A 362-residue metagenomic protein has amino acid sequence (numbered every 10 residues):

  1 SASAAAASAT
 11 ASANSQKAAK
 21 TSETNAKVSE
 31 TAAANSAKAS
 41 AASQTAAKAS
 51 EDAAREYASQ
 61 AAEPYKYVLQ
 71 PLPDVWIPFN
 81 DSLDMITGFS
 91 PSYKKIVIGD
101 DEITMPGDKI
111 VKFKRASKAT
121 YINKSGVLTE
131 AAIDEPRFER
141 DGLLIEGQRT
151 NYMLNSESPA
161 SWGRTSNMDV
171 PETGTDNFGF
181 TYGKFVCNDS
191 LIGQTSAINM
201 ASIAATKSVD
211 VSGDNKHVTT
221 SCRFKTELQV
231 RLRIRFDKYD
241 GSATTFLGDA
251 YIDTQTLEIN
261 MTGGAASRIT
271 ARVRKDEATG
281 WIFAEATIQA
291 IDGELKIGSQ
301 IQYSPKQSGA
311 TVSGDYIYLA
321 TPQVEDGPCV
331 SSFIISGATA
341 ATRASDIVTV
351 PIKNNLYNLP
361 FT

Functional and structural regions predicted by a protein language model:
S1, Q16, K27-E30, Q44 (+2 more regions): General secondary-structure propensity
S3-Q70, D74-I77, D84: Extended alpha-helical stalk/coiled-coil segments
E56-T362: Extracellular and organelle-lumenal recognition/adhesion modules and their flexible linkers in secreted
